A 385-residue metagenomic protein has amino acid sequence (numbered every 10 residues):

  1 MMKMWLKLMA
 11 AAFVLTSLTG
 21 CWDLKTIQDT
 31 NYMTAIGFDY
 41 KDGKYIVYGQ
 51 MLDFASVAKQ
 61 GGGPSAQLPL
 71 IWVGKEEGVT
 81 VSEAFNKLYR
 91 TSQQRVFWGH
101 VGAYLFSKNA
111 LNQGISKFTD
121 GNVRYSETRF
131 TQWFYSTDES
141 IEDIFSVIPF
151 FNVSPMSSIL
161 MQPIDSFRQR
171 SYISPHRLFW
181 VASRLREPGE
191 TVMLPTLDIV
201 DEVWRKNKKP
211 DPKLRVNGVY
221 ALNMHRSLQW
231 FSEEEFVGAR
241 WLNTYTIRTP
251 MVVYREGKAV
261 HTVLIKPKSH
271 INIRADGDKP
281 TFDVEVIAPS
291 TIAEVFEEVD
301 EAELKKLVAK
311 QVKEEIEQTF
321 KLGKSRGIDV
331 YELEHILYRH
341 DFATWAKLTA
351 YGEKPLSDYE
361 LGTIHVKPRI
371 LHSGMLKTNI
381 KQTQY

Functional and structural regions predicted by a protein language model:
M1-M2: N-terminal secretory signal peptides that target proteins for export/translocation
W5-M9, L18-Y385: Membrane-proximal alpha-helical signals and transmembrane carboxylates
